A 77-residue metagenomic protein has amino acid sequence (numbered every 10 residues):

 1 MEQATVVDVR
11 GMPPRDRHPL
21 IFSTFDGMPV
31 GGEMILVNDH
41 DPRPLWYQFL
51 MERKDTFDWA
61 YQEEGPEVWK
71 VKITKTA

Functional and structural regions predicted by a protein language model:
E2-A77: Positively charged, polar, low-complexity stretches
